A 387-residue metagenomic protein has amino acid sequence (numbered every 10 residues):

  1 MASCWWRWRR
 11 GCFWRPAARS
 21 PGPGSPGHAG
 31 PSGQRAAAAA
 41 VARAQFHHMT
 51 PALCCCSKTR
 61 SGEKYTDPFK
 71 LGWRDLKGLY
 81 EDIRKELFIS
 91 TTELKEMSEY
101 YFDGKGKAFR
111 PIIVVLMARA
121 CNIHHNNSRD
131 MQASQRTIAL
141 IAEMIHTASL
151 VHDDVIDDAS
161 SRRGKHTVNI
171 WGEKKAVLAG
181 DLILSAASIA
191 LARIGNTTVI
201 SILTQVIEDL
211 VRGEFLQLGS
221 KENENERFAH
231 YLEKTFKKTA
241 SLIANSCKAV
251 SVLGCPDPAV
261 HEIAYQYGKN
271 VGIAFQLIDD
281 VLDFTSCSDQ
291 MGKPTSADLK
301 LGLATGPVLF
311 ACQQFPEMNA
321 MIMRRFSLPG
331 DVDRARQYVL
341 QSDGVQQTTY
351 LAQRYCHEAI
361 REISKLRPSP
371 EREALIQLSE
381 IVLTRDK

Functional and structural regions predicted by a protein language model:
A2-K387: All-alpha prenyltransferase/terpene-synthase fold signal
